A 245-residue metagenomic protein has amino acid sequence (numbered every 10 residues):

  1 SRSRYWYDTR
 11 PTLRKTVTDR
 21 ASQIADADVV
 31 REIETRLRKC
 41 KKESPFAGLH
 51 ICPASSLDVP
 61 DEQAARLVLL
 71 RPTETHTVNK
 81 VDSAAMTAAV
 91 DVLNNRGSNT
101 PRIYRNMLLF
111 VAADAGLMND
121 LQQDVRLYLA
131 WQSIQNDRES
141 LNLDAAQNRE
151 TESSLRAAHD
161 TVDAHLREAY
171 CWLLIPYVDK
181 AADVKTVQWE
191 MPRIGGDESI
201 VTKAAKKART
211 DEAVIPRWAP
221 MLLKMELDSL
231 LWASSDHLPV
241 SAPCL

Functional and structural regions predicted by a protein language model:
S1-L245: Extended alpha-helical scaffold and adjacent linker segments that couple domains and build interaction/assembly
